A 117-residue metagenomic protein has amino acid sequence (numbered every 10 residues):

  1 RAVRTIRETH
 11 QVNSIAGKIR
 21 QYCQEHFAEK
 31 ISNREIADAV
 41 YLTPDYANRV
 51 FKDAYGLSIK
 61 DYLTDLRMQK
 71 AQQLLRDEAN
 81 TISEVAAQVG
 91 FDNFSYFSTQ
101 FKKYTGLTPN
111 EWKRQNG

Functional and structural regions predicted by a protein language model:
R1-E8, L42, Y46: An amphipathic alpha-helical interaction segment
V12: Flexible loop/N-cap segments at domain edges
I15: N-terminal pre-P-loop "Q-motif" helix
Q21, E25, K30, R34 (+2 more regions): Terminal helix-turn-helix DNA-binding modules in bacterial transcription factors
A39, Q88-V89, Y104: Residues within the alpha-helical elements of helix-turn-helix
T43, D92-N93: Helix-turn-helix DNA-binding motif, specifically the short coil turn and the N-cap/start of the second
A47, F51, Y96-F97, F101: Short hydrophobic/aromatic patch on the recognition helix
T99-G117: …primarily DNA-binding HTH/wHTH and HhH modules…
